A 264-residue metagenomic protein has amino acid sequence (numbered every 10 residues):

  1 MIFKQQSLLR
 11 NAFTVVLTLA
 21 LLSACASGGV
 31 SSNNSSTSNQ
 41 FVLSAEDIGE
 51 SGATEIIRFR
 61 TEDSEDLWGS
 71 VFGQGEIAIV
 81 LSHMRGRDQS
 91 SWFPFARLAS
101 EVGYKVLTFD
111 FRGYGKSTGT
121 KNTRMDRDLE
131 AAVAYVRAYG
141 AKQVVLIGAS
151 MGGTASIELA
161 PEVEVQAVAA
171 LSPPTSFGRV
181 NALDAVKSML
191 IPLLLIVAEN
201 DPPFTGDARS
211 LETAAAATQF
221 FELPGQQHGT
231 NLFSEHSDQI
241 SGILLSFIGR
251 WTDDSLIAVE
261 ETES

Functional and structural regions predicted by a protein language model:
L22-A24: C-terminal motif of bacterial Sec signal peptides marking the signal peptidase cleavage site
T37-F72: N-terminal cap/lid segment of alpha/beta-hydrolase-fold proteins
R85-R97, G206-D207: The serine-hydrolase catalytic nucleophile loop
S91, T120-Y139: Alpha/beta-hydrolase active-site loop
L98-K116: Conserved alpha/beta-hydrolase
I147-S156: Gly/Ala-rich beta-loop-alpha elbow adjacent to hydrolase catalytic centers
M189, L195-V197: Short beta-strand/loop motif that positions the catalytic acidic residue of the alpha/beta-hydrolase fold
Q226-S237: Catalytic histidine-centered segment of alpha/beta-hydrolase-like enzymes
